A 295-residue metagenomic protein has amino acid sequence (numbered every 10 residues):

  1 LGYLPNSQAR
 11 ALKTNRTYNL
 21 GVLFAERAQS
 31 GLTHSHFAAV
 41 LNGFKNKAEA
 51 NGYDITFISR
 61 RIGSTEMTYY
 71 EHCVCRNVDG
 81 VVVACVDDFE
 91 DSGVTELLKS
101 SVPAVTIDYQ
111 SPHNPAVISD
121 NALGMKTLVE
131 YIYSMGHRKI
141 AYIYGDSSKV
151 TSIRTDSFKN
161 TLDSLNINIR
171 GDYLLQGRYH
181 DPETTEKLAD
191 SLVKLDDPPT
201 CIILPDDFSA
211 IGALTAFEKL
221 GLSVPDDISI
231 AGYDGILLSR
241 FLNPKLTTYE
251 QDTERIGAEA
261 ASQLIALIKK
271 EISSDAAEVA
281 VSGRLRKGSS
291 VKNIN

Functional and structural regions predicted by a protein language model:
L1-Y18, N295: N-terminal helix-turn-helix DNA-binding module of bacterial transcription factors
L4, Y53-D54, P103, R138 (+2 more regions): Residue-level detector of anion-binding/catalytic polar loops
N15, N19-E130, S134, S191-K194: Alpha-helical recognition/docking segments in bacterial nutrient-uptake and carbohydrate-utilization systems
T17-N19, K139, T200-C201: Residues that mark the start of a beta-strand
E26-A39, F57-S64, D87, V117-T127 (+5 more regions): Hinge/beta->alpha junction and helix N-cap segments in small-molecule ligand-binding domains
G43-K47, E96, I153-L165, S191 (+1 more regions): Alpha-helical structural signal in soluble globular domains
E186-N295: Flexible loop/turn connectors
